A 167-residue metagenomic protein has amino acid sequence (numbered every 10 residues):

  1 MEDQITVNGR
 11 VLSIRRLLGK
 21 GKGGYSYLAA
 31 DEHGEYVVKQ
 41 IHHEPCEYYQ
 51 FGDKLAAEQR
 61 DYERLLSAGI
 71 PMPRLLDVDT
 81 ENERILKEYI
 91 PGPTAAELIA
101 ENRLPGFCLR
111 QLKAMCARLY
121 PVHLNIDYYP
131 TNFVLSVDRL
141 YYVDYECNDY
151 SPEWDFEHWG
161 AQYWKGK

Functional and structural regions predicted by a protein language model:
M1-R16: Juxta-kinase regulatory segment immediately upstream of eukaryotic protein kinase catalytic domains
R15-L17, K22-A56: ATP-binding glycine-rich loop module of kinase domains
Y36, P71, I85, Y141-D144: Protein kinase-like catalytic core scaffold
Q50-A68: The N-lobe alphaC helix and its flanking beta3-alphaC-beta4 segment of protein kinase-like domains, centered on
I70-L109: Conserved structural core of kinase catalytic domains
C108, Y120-N125, S136-K167: C-lobe/activation-segment region of protein kinase-like
A114-R118: Conserved hydrophobic core/spine positions of the Hanks-type protein kinase catalytic domain
Y128-F133: Hydrophobic residue at the +6 position relative to the catalytic HRD Asp in the kinase catalytic loop
